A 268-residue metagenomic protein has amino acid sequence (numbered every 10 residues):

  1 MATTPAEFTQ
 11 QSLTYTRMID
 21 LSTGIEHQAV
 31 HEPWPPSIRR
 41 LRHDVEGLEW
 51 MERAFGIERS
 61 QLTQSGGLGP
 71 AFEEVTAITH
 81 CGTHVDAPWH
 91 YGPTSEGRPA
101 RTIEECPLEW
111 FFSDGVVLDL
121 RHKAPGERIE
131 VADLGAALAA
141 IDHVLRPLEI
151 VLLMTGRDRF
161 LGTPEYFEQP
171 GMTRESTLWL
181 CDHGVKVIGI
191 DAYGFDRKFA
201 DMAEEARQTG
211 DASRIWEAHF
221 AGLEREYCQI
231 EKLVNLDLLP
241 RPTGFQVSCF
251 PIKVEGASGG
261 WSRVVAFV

Functional and structural regions predicted by a protein language model:
M1-V268: Active-/binding-site microenvironments in catalytic and ligand-binding cores
